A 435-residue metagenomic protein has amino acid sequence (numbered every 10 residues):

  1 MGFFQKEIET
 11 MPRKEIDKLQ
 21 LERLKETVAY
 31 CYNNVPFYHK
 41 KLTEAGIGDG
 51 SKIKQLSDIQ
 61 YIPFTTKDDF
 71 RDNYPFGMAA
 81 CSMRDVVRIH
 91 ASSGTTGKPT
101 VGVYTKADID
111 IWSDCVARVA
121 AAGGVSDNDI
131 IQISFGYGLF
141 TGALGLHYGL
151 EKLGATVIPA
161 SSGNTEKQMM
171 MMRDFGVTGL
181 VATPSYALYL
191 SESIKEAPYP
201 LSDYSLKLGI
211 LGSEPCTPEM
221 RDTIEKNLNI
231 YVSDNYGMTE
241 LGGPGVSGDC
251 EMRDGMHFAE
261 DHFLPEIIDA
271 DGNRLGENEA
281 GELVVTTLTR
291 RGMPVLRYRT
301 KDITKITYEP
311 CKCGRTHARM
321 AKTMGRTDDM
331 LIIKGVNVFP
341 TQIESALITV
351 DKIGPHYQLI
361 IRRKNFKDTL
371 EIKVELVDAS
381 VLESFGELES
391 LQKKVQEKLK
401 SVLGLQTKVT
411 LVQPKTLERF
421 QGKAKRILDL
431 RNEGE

Functional and structural regions predicted by a protein language model:
M1-A91, G97-D114, R118-A122, D271 (+5 more regions): Nucleotide 5′-phosphate-binding alpha/beta core
C31, S92-T95, I131, L180 (+3 more regions): Conserved S/T- and glycine-rich ATP-binding loop of Class I adenylate-forming
K106-V119, I130-Y189: AMP-binding/adenylate-forming
V125-D129: Short helix-loop-beta connector
I130, A197-C216: Conserved helix-loop-beta element of the AMP-binding
L180, T289-L403, G422: AMP-binding/adenylate-forming catalytic core of the ANL superfamily
Y186-S205, D222-K226: Adenylate-forming
K207, C216-P310: Conserved AMP-binding/adenylate-forming
